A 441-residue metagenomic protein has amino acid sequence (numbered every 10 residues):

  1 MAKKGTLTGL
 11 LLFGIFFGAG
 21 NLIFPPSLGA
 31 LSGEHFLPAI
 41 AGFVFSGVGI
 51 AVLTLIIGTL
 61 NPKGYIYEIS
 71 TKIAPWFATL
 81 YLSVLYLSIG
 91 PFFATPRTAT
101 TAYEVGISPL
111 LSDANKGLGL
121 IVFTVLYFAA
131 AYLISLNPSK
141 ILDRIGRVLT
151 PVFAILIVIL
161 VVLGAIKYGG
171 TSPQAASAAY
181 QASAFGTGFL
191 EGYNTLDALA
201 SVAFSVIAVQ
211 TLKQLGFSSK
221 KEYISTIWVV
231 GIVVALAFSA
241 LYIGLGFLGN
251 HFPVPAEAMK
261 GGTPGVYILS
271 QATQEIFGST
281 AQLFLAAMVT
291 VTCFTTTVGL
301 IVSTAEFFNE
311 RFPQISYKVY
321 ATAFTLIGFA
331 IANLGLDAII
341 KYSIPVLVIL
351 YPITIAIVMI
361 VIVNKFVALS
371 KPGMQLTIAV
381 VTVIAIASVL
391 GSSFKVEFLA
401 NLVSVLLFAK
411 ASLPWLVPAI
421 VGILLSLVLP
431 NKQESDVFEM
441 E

Functional and structural regions predicted by a protein language model:
G9-F17, L163-G170, A179-L245, F284-C293 (+2 more regions): Hydrophobic, membrane-embedded alpha-helices of multi-pass small-molecule transporters
G49, L53, V152-G164, I227-P253 (+2 more regions): Selective recognition of specific alpha-helical transmembrane segments in multi-pass small-molecule
L60-G64, E68, L126-L149, Q214-F217 (+2 more regions): Membrane-water interface regions at transmembrane-helix termini and the short interhelical loops of multi-pass membrane
Y65-T71, L241-F294, P345: TM-loop-TM module centered on a large, flexible mid-protein loop between adjacent transmembrane helices in multi-pass
P91, T95, A154-Y180, A198-L199 (+3 more regions): Hydrophobic alpha-helical segments and their helix-loop junctions in multi-pass secondary transporters
S135-G164, S343-I355, M374-T382: Membrane-interface loop-to-helix entry segments
N137-V148, F185, A208-A237, P255-Y267 (+1 more regions): Hydrophobic, small-residue-rich membrane helices and short re-entrant helix-turn-helix hairpins that build
K167, S370, M374-E441: A generic transmembrane alpha-helix motif of multi-pass inner-membrane proteins
